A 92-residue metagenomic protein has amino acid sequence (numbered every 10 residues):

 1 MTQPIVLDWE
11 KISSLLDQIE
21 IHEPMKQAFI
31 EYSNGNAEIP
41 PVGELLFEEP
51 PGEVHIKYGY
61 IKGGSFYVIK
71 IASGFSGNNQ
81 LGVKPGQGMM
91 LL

Functional and structural regions predicted by a protein language model:
M1-L92: N-terminal ligand-binding/catalytic initiation module
